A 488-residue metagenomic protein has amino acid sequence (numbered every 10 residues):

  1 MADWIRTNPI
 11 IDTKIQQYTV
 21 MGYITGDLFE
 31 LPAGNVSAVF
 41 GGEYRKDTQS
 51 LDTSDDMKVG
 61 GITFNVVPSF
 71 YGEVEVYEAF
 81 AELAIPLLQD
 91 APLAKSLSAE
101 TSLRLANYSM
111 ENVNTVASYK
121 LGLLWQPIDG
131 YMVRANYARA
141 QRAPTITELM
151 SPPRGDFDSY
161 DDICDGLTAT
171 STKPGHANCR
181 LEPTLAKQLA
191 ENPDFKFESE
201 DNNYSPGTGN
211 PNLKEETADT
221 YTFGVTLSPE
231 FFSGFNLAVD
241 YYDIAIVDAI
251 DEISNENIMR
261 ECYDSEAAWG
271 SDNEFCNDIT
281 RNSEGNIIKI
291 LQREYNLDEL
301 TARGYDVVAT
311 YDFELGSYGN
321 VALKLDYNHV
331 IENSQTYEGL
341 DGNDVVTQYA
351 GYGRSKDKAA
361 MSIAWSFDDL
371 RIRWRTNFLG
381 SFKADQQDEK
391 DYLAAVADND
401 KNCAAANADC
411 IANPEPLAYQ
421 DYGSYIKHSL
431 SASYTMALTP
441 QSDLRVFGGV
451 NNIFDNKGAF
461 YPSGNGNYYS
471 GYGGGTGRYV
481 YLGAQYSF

Functional and structural regions predicted by a protein language model:
M1-Y77, A138-E215, D240-R303, Q348-A350 (+1 more regions): Surface-exposed, low-complexity loop segments enriched in small/polar and acidic residues
Q16-Y18, E73-A79, T115-A117, G207 (+5 more regions): Residues that define the transmembrane beta-barrel architecture of outer-membrane proteins
V20-G26, A79-I85, L121-W125, A135 (+8 more regions): Residues on the lipid-exposed face of transmembrane beta-strands in outer-membrane beta-barrel proteins
L28, Y44-S50, L87, L103-S109 (+12 more regions): Transmembrane beta-strands of outer-membrane beta-barrel pores
F29-V36, L88-L97, G130, T170-C179 (+5 more regions): Short loop/turn motifs that connect adjacent beta-strands in outer-membrane beta-barrel proteins
A38-Q49, S54, E73-Q126, A218-G224: Surface-exposed extracellular loop regions of Gram-negative outer-membrane beta-barrel proteins
F40, A99, N236-D388: Gram-negative outer-membrane beta-barrel transporters
I331-S334, T376-C403, Y434-F488: C-terminal beta-signal and adjacent terminal beta-strands/loops of Gram-negative outer-membrane beta-barrel proteins
